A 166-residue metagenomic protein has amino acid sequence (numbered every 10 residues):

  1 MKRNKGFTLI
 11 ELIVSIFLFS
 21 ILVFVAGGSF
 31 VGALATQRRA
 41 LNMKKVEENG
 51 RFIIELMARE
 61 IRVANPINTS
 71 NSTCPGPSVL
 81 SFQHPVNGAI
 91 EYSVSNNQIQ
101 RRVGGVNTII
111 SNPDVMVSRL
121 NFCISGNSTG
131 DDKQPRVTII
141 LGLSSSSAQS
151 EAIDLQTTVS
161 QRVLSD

Functional and structural regions predicted by a protein language model:
R3, H84, S145: Acidic surface patches and DE-rich sequence motifs
R3-E55: Aliphatic-rich helix starts adjacent to a transmembrane/signal segment
T36-Q37, F52-S72: Alpha-helix exit/C-cap motif
R39-N42, V63, V106: Glycine-rich, flexible loop/turn motifs
N68-G130: Type IV pilin-like appendage domain
V106-N107, S111, R119-D166: Short linear sequence signals and composition-biased patches located at protein termini or domain-edge surfaces
